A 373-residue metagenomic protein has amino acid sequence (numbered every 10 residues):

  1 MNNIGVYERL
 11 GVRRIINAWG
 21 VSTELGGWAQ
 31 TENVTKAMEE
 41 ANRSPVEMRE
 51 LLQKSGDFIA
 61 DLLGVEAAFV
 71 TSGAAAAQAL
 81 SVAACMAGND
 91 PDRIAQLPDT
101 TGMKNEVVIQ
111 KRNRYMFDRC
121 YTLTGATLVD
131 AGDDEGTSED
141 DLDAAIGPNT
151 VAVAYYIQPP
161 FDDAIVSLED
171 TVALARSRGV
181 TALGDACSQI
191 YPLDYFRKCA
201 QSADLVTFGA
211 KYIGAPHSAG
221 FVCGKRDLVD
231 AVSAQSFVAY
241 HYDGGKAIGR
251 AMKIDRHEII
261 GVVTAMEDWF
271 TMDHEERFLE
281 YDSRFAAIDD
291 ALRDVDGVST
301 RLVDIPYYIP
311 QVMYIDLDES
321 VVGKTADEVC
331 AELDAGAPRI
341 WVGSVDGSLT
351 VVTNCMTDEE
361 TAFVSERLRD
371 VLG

Functional and structural regions predicted by a protein language model:
N3-A29, L51-W269, L292-R293: Conserved PLP-enzyme active-site core in the AAT-like
V6, D289-R367: Conserved C-terminal alpha-helix-loop-beta "cap" of PLP-dependent enzymes that closes/shapes the active-site mouth
R14-E24, E32-N42, I309-I315: Generic N-terminal amphipathic, Lys/Arg-enriched alpha-helix
A37, G244-V312: Structural motif of enzymes handling amino- and sulfur-group chemistry
M38, V222, V351: Alpha-helical metal-binding/catalytic segments enriched in His/Glu/Asp
S44-L51: N-terminal glycine-/serine-/threonine-rich phosphate-binding loop
P45, P160-F161, T357-D358: Short strand->helix junction
F237-H241, D334-I340, R369-G373: A common structural junction motif
